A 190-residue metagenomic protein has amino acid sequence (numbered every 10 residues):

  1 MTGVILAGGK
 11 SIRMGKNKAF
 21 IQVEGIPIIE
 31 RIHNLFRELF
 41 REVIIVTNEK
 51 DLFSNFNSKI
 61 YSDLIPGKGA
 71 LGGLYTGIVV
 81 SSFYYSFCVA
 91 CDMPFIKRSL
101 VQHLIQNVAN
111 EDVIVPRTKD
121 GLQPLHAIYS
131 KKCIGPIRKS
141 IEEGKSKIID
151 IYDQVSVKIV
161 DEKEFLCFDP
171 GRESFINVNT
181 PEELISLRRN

Functional and structural regions predicted by a protein language model:
M1-K132, R138-K145, D153-R172: Nucleotide and nucleotide-moiety/phosphate-recognizing core
L166-N190: Glycine-rich phosphate/pyrophosphate-binding loop and the adjoining helix
